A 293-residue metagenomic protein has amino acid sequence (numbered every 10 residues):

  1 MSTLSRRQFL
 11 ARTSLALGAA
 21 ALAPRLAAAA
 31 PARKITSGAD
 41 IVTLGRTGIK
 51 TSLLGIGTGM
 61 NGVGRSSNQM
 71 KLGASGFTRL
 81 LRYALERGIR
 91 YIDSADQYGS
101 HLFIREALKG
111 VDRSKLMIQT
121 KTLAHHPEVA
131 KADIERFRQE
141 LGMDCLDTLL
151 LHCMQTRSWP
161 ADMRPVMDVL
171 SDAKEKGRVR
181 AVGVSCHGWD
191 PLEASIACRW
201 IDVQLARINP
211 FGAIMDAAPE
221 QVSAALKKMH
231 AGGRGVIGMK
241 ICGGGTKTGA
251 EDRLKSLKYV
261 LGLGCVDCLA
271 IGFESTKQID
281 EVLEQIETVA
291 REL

Functional and structural regions predicted by a protein language model:
S2-K115, Y259, L263: N-terminal binding-site loop/beta-alpha segment at the start of enzyme catalytic domains that lines or forms
R7, E128, M154-L293: Beta/alpha (TIM)-barrel catalytic core signal, keyed to glycine-rich beta->alpha loops juxtaposed to Asp/Glu that bind
T36-V42, H101-L102, A130-F137, G188-L192 (+1 more regions): Alpha-helical scaffolding within the catalytic cores of extracellular/periplasmic polymer-degrading hydrolases
L44, I56, I92, I118 (+4 more regions): Conserved, mostly hydrophobic/aromatic
G45-G48, R105-R113, F137-D144, I196-R199 (+1 more regions): Acidic (Asp/Glu)-rich catalytic clusters
G55, D93, D147-L150, G183 (+2 more regions): Conserved beta-strand positions in the central sheet of alpha/beta enzyme cores
Q69-A84, P127-E140, H187-A194, D252-Y259: Short, acidic/polar
L141-R157: Active-site groove signature of glycoside hydrolases
